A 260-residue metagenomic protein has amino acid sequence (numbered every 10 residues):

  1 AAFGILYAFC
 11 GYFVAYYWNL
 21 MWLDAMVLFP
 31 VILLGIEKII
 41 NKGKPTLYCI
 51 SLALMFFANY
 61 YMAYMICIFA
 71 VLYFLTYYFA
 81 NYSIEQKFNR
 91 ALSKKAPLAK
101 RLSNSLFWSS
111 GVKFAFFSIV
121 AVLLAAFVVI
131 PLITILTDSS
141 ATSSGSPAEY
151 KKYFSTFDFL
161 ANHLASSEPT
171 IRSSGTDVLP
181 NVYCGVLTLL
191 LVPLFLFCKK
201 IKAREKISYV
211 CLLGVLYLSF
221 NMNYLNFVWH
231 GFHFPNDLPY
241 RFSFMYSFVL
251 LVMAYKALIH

Functional and structural regions predicted by a protein language model:
A1-A80, K113-I133, D138: Membrane-embedded helix bundles of polyisoprenyl
F13-L23, T176, G214-I259: Membrane-helix boundary/interfacial segments in multi-pass membrane proteins
V14, W18, N41-K44, M62 (+7 more regions): Membrane-helix interfacial "entry" motifs
L23-V31, C67-I68, Y183-L189, R241-M253: Membrane-embedded alpha-helical segments of multi-pass membrane proteins, especially the transmembrane helices
E37-L47, T76-S109, S247-H260: Membrane-interface junctions at the ends of membrane-embedded or membrane-associated helices
Y60-F88, A99-F116, F159-N181: Alpha-helical transmembrane segments and their immediate interhelical/interface regions in integral membrane proteins
Y73-N81, V129, K199, S219 (+2 more regions): Short, well-ordered loop/turn and helix-capping segments at boundaries between secondary-structure elements and domains
S110-K199, A203-S208, V215-L216, M222-H230 (+1 more regions): Periplasmic/ER-lumenal interhelical loops and adjacent helix-loop junctions in multi-pass membrane proteins
